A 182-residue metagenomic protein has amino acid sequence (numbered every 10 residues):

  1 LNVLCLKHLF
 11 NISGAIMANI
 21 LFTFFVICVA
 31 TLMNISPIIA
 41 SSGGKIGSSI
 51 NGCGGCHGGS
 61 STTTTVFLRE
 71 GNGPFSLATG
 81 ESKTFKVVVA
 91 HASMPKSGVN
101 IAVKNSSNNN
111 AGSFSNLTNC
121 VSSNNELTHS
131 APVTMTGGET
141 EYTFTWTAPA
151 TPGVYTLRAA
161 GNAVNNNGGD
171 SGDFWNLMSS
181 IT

Functional and structural regions predicted by a protein language model:
L1-A40: Sec-dependent, cleavable N-terminal signal peptides
L21-F22, A30-T147, P152-T182: Sequence context surrounding c-type heme c attachment/ligation sites in exported
